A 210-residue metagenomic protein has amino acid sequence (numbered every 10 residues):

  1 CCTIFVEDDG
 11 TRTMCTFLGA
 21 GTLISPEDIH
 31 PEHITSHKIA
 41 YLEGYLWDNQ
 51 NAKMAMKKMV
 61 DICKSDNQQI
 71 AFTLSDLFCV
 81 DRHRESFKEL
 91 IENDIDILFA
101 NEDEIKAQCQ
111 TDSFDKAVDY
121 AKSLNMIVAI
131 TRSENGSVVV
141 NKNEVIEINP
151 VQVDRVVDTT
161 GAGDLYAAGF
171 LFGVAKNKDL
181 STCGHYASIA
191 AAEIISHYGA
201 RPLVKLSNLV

Functional and structural regions predicted by a protein language model:
V6-I146: Ribokinase/PfkB-type carbohydrate-kinase core domain
A55, D61-S65, E85, Q110-V210: Conserved phosphate-binding/catalytic region of the ribokinase-like
